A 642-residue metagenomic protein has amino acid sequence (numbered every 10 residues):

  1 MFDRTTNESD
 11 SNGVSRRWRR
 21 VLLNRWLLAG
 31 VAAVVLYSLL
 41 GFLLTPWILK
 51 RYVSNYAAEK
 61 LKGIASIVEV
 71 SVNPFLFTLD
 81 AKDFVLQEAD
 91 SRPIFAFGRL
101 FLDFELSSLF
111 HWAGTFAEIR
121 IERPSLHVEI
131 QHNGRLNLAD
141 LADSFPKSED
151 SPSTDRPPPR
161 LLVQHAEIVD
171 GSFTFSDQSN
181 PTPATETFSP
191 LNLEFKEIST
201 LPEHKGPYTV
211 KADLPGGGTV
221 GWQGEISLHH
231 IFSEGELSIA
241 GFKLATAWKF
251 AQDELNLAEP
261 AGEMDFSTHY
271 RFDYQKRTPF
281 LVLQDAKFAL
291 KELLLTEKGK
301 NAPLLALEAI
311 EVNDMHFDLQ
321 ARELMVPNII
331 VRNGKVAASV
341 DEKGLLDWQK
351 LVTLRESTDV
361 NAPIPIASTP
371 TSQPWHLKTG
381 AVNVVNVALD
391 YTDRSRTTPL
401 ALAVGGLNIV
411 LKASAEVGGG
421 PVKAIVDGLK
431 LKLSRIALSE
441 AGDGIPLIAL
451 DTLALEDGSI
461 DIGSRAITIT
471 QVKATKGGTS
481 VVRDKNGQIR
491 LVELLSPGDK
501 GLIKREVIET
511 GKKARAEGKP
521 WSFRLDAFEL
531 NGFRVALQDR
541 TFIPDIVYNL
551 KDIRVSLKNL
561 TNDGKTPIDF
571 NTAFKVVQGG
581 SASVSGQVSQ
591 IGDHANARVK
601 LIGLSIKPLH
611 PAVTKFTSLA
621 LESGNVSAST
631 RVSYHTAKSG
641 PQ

Functional and structural regions predicted by a protein language model:
F2-G30, P159, E225, F317-R322 (+9 more regions): Extended terminal
F2-L61, E234, L244, K343 (+2 more regions): N-terminal type II signal-anchor transmembrane helix that functions as the membrane-insertion/stop-transfer segment
L61-V68: A short, amphipathic edge element
S71-R135, A139, P152-T174, G235 (+5 more regions): Flexible beta-edge/linker motif
A139-K147, Q349-D359, V492-L502: Surface-exposed loop/turn segments flanking beta-strands in extracellular/periplasmic regions
F145-E254, E259-E263, Y274, V331-N333 (+3 more regions): Elongated, acidic membrane-bridging lipid-handling scaffolds and related periplasm/extracellular "bridge/tunnel" systems
N256-P260, T278, S618-E622: Short, solvent-exposed beta-strand/turn "edge" segments of beta-rich domains on protein surfaces
L345-L346, Q488-I489: Acidic/polar low-complexity surface segments
